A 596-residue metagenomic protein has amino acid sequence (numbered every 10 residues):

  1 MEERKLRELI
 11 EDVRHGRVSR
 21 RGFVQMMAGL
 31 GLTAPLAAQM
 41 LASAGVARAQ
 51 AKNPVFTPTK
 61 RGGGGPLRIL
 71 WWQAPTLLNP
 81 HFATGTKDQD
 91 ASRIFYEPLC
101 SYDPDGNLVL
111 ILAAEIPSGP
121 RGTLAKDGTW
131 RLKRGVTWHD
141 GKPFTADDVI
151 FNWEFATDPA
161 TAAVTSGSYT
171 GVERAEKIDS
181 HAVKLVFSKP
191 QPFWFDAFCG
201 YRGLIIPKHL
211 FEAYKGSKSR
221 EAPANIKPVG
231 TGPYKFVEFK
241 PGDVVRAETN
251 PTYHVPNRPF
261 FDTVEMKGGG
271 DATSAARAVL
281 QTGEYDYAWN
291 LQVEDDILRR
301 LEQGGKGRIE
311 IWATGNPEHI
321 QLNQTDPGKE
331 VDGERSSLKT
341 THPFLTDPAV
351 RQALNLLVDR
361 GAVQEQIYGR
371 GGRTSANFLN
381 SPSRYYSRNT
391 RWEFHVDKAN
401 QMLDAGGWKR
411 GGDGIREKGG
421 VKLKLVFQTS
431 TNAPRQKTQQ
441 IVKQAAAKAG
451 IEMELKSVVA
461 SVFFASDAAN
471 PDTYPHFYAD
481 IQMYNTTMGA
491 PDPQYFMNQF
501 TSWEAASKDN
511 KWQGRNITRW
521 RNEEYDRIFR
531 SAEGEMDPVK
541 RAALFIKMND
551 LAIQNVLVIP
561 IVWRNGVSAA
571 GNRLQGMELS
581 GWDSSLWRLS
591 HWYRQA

Functional and structural regions predicted by a protein language model:
E2-V18, G22, M26, Q50-R61 (+10 more regions): Extracytoplasmic/periplasmic ligand-capture domains
G22-R48: N-terminal export signals
R68, V109, D127-T129, A182-K184 (+1 more regions): General beta-strand recognition
L70-L124, E154, V229-T231: N-terminal lobe/hinge region of extracytoplasmic solute-binding protein
Q73-S92, L112-A113, K142, W194-L204 (+4 more regions): A structural "hinge/loop" feature
T165-K215, E238: Surface-exposed binding/hinge segments that line and control ligand-binding clefts or catalytic entry sites
I561: Glycine-rich and polybasic anion-binding loops at the starts of cofactor/ligand-binding domains
